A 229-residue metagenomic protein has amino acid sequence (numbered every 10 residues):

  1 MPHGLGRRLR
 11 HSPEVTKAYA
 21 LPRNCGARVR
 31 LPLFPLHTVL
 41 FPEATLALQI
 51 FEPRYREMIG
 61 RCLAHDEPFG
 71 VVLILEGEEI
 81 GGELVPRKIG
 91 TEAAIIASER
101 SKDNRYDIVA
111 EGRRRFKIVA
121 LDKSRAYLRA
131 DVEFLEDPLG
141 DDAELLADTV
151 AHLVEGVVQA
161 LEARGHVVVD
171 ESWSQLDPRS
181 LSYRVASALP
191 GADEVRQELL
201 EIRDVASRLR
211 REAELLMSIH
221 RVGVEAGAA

Functional and structural regions predicted by a protein language model:
G4-G6: Residue-identity detector for glycine
V15-A229: N-terminal low-complexity, acidic/polar interaction/targeting segments
